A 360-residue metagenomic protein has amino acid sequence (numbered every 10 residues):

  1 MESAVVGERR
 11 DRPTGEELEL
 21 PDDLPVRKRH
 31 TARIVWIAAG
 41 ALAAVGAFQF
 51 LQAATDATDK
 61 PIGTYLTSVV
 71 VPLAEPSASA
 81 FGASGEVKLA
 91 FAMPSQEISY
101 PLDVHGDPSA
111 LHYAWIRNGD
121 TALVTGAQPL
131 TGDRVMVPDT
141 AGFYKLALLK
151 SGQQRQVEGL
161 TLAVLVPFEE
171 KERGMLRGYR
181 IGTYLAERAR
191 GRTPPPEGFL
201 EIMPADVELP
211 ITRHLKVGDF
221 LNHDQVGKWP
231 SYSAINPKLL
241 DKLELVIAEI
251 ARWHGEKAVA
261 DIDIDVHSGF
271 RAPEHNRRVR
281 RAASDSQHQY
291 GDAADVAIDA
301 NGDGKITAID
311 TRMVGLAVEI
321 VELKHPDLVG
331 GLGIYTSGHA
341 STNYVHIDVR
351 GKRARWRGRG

Functional and structural regions predicted by a protein language model:
M1-L24: N-terminal intrinsically disordered, acidic low-complexity segments at the extreme N-terminus
P21-V35: Short, Lys/Arg-rich cytosolic juxtamembrane segment immediately N-terminal
V35-F50: Hydrophobic membrane-insertion alpha-helices, especially the h-region of bacterial N-terminal signal peptides
I37, L51-T58, S284-G360: Catalytic cores and adjacent binding grooves of peptidoglycan-active enzymes
Q52-M175: Beta-strand-enriched, solvent-exposed domains that form extended recognition/catalytic surfaces
E172-D206: Compositionally biased low-complexity segments at domain edges in trafficked proteins and select soluble regulators
G198-V259: Active-site acidic/histidine clusters and adjacent loop/turn architecture that either coordinate catalytic ions
E244-R281: Extended, low-complexity, intrinsically disordered C-terminal regulatory tails of eukaryotic serine/threonine kinases
